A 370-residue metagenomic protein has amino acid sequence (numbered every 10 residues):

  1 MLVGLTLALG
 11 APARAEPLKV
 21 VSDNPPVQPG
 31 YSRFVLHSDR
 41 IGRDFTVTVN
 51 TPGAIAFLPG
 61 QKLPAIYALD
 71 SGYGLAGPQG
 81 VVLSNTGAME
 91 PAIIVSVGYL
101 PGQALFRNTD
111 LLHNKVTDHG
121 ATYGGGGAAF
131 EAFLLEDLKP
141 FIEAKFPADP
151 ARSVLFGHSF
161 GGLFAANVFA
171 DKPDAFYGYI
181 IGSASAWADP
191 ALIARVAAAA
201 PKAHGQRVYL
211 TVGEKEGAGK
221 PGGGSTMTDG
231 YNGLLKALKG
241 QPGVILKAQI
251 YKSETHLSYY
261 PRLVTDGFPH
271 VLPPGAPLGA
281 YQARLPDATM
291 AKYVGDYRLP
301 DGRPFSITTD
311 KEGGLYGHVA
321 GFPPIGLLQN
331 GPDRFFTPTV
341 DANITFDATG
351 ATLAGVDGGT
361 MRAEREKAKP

Functional and structural regions predicted by a protein language model:
A15-L63: A domain-start/cap signature at the N-terminus of enzymes
K62-F133, D137, F141, K145: Serine-hydrolase catalytic machinery in alpha/beta-hydrolase-like enzymes
Y99-P101, I180-A188, G213-E216: Active-site nucleophile loop of the alpha/beta-hydrolase fold
P147-H158, Y179: Alpha/beta-hydrolase fold nucleophile elbow
G157-G161, A165: Gly/Ala-rich beta-loop-alpha elbow adjacent to hydrolase catalytic centers
N167-Y177: Conserved hydrolase catalytic core segment
T211, G217, T228-N232, K239-Q282: C-terminal catalytic histidine-bearing segment of alpha/beta-hydrolase fold enzymes
G275-P370: Peripheral terminal and inter-domain segments
